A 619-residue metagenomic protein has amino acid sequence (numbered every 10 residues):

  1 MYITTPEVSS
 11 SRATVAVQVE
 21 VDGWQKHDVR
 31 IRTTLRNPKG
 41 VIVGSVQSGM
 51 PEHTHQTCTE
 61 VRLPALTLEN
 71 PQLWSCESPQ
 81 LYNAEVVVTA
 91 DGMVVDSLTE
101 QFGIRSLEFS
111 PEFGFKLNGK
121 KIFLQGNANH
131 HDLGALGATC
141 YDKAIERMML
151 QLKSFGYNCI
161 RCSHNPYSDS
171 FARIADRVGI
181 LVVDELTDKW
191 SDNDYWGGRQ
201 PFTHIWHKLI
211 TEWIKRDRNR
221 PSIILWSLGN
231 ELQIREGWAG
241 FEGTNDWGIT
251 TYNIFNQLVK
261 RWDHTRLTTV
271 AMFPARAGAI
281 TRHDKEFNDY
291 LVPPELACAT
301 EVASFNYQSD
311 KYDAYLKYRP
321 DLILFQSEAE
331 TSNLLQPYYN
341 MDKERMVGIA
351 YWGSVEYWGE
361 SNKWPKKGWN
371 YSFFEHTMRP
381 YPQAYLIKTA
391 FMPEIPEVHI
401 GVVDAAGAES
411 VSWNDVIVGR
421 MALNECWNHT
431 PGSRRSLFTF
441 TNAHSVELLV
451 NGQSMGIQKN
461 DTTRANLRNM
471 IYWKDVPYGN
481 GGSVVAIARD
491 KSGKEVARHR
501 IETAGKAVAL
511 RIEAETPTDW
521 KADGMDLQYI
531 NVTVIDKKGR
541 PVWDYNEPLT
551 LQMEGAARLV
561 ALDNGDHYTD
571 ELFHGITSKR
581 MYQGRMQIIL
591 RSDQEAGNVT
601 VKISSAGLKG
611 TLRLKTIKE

Functional and structural regions predicted by a protein language model:
M1-H164, I174, V178-V182, N219 (+5 more regions): Secreted/periplasmic carbohydrate-active enzymes, especially glycoside hydrolases
M149-L152, C159-G407, V411-D415, C426: Substrate-binding/catalytic cleft of secreted carbohydrate-active enzymes, primarily glycoside hydrolases
